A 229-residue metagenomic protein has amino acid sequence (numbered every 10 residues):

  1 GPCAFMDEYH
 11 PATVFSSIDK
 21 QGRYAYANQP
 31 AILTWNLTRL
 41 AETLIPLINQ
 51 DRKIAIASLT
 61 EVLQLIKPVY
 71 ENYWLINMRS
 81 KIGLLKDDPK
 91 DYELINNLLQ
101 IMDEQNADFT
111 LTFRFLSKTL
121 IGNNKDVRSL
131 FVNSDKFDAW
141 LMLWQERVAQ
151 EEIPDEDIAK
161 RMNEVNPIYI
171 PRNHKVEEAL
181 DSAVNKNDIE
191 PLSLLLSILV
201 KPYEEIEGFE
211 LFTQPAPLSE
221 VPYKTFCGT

Functional and structural regions predicted by a protein language model:
G1-I18: Flexible glycine/proline-rich, aromatic-decorated loop/lid segments
S17-T229: Regulatory N- and C-terminal appendages and interdomain linkers associated with kinase/kinase-like NTP transferase
